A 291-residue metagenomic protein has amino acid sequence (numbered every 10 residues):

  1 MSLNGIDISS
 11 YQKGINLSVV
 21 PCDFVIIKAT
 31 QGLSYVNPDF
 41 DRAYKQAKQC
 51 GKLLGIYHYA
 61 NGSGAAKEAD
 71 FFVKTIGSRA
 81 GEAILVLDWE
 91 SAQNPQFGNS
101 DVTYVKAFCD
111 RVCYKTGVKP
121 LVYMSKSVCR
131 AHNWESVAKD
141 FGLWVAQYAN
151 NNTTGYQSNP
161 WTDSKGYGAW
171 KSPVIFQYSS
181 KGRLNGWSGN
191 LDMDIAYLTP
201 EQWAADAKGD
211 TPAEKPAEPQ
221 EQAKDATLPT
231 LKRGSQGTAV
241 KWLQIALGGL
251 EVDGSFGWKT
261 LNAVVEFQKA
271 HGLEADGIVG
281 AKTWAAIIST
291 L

Functional and structural regions predicted by a protein language model:
M1, S9-Y11, D210-G254, W258: Acidic, Ser/Thr/Pro/Gly-enriched interdomain connector segments
M1-V118: Substrate-binding cleft of extracellular glycoside hydrolase catalytic domains
M1-V19, A138-E221: Functionally critical loop-and-helix segments that line ligand-binding/catalytic clefts of soluble enzyme domains
A29, K48, I76, T116 (+7 more regions): Sec/Tat-exported extracytoplasmic proteins
L33-Y35, G55, F72, S125-S127 (+4 more regions): Peptidoglycan cell-wall recognition and remodeling modules
A83-D163: Catalytic domains of cell-wall/extracellular-matrix polysaccharide-remodeling enzymes, centered on de-N-acetylation
W144, T260, E266-L291: Extracellular LysM carbohydrate-binding repeats and other cell-envelope/extracellular binding modules
